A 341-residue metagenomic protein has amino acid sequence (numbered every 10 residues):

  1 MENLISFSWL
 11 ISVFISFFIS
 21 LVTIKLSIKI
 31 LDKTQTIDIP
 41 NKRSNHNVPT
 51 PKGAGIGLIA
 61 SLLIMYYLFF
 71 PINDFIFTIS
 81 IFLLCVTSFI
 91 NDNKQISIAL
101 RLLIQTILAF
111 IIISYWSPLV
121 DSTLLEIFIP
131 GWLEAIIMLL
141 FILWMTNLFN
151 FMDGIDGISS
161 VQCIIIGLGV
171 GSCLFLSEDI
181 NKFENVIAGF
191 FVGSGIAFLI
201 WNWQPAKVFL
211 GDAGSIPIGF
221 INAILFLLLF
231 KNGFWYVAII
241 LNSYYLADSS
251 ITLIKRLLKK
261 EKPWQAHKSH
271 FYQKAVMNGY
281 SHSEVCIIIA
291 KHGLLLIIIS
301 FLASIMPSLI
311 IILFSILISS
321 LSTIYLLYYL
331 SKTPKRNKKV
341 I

Functional and structural regions predicted by a protein language model:
E2-N3, K231-I341: C-terminal membrane-associated helical module and adjoining short loops/tails
E2-S250: "…together with the soluble PPM/PP2C metallo-phosphatase catalytic core" -> "…together with the soluble PPM/PP2C
